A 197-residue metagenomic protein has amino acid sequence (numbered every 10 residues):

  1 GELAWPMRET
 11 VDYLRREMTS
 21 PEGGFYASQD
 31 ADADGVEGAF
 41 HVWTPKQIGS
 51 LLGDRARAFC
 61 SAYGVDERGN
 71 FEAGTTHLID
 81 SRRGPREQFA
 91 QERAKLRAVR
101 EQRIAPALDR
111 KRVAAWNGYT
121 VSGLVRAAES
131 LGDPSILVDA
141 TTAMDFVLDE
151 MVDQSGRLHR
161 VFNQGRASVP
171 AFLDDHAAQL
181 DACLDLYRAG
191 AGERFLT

Functional and structural regions predicted by a protein language model:
G1-T197: Glycan-recognition and catalytic cores of secretory/periplasmic carbohydrate-active enzymes
